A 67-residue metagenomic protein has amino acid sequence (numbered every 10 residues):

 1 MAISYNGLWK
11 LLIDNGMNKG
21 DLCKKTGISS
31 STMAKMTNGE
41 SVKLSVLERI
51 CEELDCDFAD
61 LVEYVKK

Functional and structural regions predicted by a protein language model:
M1-G20: A short, Lys/Arg-rich alpha-helix, primarily the initiator
L12, C23, C51: The alpha-helix within a helix-turn-helix
G20, S31, A59: Key DNA-contact positions within bacterial/archaeal DNA-binding proteins
I28-S41: Recognition helix of helix-turn-helix/homeodomain-like DNA-binding domains that insert into the DNA major groove
G39-E52: Short, basic-rich loop-to-helix N-cap that marks the start of a DNA-contacting helix
D55-K67: Short C-terminal boundary/hinge segments that cap the last helix of small helical domains
